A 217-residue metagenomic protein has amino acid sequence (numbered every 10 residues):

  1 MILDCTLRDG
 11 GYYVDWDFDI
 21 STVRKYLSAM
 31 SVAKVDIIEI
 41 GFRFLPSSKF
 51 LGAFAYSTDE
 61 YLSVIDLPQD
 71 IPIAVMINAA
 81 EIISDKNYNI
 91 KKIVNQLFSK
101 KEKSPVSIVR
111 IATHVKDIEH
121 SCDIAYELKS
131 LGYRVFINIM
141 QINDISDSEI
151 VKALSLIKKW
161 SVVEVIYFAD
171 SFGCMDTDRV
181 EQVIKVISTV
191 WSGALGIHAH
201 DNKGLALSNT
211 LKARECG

Functional and structural regions predicted by a protein language model:
M1-D15, Q69-P72, S104, S130 (+2 more regions): N-terminal small/glycine-rich loop or linker at the start of catalytic domains across soluble metabolic enzymes
M1-F42, P46-L51, A55-L67: Conserved N-terminal beta1-alpha1 strand-loop-helix module at the mouth
G10, M30, V109, I166 (+1 more regions): Conserved, mostly hydrophobic/aromatic
K34, D70, S104-V106, K129-R134 (+3 more regions): Glycine-enriched alpha-helix->loop->beta-strand junction motifs that scaffold or abut catalytic
I37, F42-L156: Active-site beta->alpha loop and helix N-cap motifs at the rims of alpha/beta catalytic domains
S107-D117, N138-I142, E164-M175, G196-H200: Catalytic beta/alpha-barrel core
V165-C216: Catalytic alpha/beta core domains of metabolic enzymes, predominantly
